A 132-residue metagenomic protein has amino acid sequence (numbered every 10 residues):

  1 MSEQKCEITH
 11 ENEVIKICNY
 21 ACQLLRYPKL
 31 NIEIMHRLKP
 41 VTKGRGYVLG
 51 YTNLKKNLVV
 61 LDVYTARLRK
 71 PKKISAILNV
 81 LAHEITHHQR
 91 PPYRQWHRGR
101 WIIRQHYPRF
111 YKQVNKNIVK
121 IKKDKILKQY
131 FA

Functional and structural regions predicted by a protein language model:
S2-E13, R104: A short, highly charged nucleic-acid-interacting micro-segment common to nuclease and nuclease-linked defense proteins
I8-K55, I121-Y130: Auxiliary, metal-adjacent structural segments of Zn-dependent hydrolase domains
I32, V59-L61, L81-A82: Hydrophobic beta-strand residues in large extracellular and virion-surface proteins
L38-K73, H88-P92, I102, H106-Q113: Active-site scaffold of zinc-dependent metalloenzymes
K73-T86: Short alpha-helix carrying the canonical HExxH Zn2+-binding catalytic motif
I85, Q89-R90, I118: Short alpha-helix boundary/capping elements
W96: Basic nucleic-acid-binding interfaces
G99-A132: Post-HExxH zinc-binding segment in Zn-dependent metallohydrolases
